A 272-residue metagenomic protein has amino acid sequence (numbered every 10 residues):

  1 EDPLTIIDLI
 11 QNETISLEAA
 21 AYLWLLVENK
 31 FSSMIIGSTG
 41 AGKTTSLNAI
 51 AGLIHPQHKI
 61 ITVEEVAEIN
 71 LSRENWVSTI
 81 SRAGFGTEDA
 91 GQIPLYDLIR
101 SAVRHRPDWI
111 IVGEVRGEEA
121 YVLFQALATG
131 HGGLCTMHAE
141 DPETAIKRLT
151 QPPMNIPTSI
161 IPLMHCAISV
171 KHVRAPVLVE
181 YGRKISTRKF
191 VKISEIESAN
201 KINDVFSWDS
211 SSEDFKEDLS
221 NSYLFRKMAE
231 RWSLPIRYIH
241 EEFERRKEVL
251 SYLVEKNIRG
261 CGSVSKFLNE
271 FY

Functional and structural regions predicted by a protein language model:
E1-N12: Charged, amphipathic alpha-helical linker segments immediately N-terminal to NTP-binding catalytic cores
E1-P3, W76-I80, Q125-T129, D141-P142 (+2 more regions): Short acidic (Asp/Glu) and glycine-rich catalytic loops that position anionic groups and cofactors
D2-P3, V27-F31, K43, I54 (+3 more regions): Short flexible coil/turn linkers enriched for glycine and charged/polar residues that connect secondary-structure
S16, A20-T39, S46-V173: Switch/coupling sub-region of P-loop NTPases
I156-I160, Y238, C261-V264: Short, surface-exposed acidic
C166-S251: Conserved P-loop NTPase
R245-Y272: Terminal-proximal interaction/regulatory segments of ATP-powered molecular machines
